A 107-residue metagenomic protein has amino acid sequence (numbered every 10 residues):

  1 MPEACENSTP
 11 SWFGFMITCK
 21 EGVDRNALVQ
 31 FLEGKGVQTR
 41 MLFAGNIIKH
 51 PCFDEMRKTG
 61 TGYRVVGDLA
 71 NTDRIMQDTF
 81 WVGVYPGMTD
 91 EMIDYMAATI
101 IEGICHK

Functional and structural regions predicted by a protein language model:
M1-K107: PLP-dependent aminotransferase class I/II
